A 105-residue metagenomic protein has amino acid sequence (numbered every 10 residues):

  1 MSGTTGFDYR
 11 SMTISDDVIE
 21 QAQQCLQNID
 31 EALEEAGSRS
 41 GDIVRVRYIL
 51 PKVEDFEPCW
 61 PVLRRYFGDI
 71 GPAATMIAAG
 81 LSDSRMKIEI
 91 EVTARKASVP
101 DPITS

Functional and structural regions predicted by a protein language model:
M1-S105: Short, polar/acidic, helix-capping and beta-turn segments at strand->helix junctions that line the mouths
